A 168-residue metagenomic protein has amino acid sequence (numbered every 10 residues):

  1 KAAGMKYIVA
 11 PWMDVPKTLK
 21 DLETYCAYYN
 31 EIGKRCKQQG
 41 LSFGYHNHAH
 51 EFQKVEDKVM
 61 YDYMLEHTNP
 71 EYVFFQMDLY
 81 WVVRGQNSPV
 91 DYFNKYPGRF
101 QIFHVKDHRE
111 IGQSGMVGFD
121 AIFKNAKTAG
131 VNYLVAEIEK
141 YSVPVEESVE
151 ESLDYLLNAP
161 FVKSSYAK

Functional and structural regions predicted by a protein language model:
K1-F75, A167: Active-site acidic/histidine proton-transfer and metal-coordination neighborhood in alpha/beta enzyme cores
E56-M77, W81-K168: Histidine-acidic metal/acid-base catalytic patches
